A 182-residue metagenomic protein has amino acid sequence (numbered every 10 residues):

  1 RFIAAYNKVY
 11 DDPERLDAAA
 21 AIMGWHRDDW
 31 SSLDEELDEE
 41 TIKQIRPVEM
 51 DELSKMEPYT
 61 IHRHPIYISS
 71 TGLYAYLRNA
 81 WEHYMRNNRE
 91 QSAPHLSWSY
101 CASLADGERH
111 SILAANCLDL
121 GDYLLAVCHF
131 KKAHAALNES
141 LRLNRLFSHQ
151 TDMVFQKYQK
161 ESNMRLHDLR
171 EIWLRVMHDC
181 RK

Functional and structural regions predicted by a protein language model:
R1-K182: Amphipathic alpha-helical assembly/interaction segments
